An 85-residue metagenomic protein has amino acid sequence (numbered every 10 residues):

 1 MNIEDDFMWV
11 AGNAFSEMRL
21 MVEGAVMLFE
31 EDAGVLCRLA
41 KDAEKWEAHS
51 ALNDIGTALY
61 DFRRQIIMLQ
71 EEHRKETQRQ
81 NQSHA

Functional and structural regions predicted by a protein language model:
M1-A85: Sequence/structural signature of long amphipathic alpha-helices that form protein-protein interaction faces
